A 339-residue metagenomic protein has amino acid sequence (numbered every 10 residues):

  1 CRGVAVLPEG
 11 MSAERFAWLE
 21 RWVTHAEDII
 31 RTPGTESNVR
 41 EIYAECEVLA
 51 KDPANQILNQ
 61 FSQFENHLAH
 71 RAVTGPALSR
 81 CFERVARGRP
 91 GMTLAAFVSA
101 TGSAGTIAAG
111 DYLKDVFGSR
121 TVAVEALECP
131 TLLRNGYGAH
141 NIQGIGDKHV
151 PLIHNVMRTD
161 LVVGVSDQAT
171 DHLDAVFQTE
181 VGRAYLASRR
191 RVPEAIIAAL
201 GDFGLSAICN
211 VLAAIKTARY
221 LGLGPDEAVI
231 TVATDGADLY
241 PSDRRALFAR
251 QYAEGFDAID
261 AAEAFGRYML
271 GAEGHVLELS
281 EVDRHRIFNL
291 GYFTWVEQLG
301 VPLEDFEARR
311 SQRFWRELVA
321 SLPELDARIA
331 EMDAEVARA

Functional and structural regions predicted by a protein language model:
C1, S12-F16, F97-D111, T131-L132 (+2 more regions): Short glycine/serine/threonine-rich phosphate/pyrophosphate-binding segments that cradle anionic phosphate groups
C1-V48, T131-G144, K148-P151, S242-A246: Active-site-proximal loop->helix
G3, A26-I29, I57, T121 (+1 more regions): Hydrophobic beta-strand scaffold residues
E27, N55-Q56, M92-A95, S119 (+2 more regions): Conserved acidic residues
Y43-A44, A50-A54, L113-D202, D243-A339: Active-site/ligand-binding loops adjacent to catalytic centers
L49-A104, A108-A109, A169-G204: Active-site/ligand-binding-proximal alpha/beta "capping" segment
S62-E65, T101-G105, E125-P130, H149 (+3 more regions): Glycine-rich beta-alpha junction loops
